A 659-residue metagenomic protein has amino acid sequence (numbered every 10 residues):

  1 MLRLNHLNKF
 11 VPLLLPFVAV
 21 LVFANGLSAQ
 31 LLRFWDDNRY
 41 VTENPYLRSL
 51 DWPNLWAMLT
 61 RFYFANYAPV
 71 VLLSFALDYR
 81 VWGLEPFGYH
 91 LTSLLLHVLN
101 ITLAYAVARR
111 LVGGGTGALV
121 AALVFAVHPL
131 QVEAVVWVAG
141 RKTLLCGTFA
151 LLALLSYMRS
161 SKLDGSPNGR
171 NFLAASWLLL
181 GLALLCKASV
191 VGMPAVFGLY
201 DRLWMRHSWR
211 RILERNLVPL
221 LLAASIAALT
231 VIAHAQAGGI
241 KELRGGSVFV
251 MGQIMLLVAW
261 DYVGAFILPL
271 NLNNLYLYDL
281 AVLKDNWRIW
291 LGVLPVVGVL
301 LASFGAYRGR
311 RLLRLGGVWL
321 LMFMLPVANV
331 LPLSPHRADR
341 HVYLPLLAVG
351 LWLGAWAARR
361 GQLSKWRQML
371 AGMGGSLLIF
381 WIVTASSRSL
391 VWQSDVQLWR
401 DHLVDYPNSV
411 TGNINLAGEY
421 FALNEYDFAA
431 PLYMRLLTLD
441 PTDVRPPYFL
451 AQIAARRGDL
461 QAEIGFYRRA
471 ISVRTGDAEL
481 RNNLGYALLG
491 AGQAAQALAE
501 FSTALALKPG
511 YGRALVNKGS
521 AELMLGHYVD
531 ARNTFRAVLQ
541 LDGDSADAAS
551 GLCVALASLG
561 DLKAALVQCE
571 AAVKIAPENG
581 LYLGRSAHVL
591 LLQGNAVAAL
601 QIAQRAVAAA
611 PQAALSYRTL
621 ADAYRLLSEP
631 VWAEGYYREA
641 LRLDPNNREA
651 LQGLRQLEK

Functional and structural regions predicted by a protein language model:
M1-R457, F466, E479, N483-Y486 (+2 more regions): Polytopic membrane enzymes that build or remodel cell-surface glycoconjugates and lipids
D401-N408, T442, G476, G510 (+4 more regions): Short coil loop/turn residues that delineate tetratricopeptide repeat
T411-G418, R445-R456, E479-G490, R513-M524 (+4 more regions): Conserved alpha-helical positions within TPR/SEL1-like repeat arrays
L626, V631-K659: Terminal, low-structured helical/coil segments at or just beyond the last alpha-helical repeat
